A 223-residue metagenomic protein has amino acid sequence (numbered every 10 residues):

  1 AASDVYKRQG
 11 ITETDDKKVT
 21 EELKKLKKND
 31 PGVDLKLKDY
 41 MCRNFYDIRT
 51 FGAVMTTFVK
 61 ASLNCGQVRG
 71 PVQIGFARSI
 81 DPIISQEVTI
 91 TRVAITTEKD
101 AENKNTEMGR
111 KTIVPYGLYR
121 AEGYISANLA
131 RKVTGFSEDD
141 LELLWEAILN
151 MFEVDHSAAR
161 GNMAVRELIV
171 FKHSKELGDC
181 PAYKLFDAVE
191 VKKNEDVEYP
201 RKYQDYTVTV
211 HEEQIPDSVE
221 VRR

Functional and structural regions predicted by a protein language model:
A1-R223: RNA-binding basic/glycine-rich loop and surface signature characteristic of RAMP-family CRISPR effectors
